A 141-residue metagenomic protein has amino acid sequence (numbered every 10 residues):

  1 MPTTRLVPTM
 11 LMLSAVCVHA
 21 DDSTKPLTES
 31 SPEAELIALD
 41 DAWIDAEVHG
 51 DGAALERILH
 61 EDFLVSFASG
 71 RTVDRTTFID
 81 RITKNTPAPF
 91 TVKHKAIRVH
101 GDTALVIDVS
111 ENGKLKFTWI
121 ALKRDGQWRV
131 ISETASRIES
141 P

Functional and structural regions predicted by a protein language model:
M1-P8: Bacterial N-terminal signal peptides that target proteins for export
C17-E61, V99, P141: Short, low-complexity N-terminal intrinsically disordered segments enriched in polar/charged residues
L39, W43, A54, D74-F78 (+2 more regions): Hydrophobic alpha-helical segments typical of transmembrane helices and their membrane-interface/capping positions
D40, L59, S69, A96 (+3 more regions): A mature extracytoplasmic/lumenal domain signature
A53-F90: Short solvent-exposed beta->alpha transition segments
I79-T118: Surface-exposed, charged secondary-structure patches
L105, K116-P141: Short beta-strand edge/turn micro-motifs at domain boundaries
